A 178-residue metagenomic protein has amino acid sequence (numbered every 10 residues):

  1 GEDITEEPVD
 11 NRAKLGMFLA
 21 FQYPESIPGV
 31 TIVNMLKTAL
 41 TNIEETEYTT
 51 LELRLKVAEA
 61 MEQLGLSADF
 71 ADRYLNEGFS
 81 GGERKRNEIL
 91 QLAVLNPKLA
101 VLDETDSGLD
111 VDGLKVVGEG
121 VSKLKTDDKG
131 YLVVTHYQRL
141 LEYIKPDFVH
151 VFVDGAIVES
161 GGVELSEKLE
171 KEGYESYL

Functional and structural regions predicted by a protein language model:
G1-R12, N76: ABC ATPase NBD Q-loop/coupling interface
Q22-I27, H136-Y137: Catalytic "switch" loops of ABC-type ATPases
E25-K98: ABC-family P-loop ATPase nucleotide-binding domains
K98-E104: Walker B motif beta-strand of ABC-family P-loop ATPases
E104-T105, D112: Walker B catalytic motif
L114-D127: Helical segment within the ABC ATPase nucleotide-binding domain
D128-H136: Conserved H-loop
Y143, F148, F152, A156-L178: Conserved beta-strand-loop-alpha-helix hinge in the C-terminal portion of ABC ATPase nucleotide-binding domains
